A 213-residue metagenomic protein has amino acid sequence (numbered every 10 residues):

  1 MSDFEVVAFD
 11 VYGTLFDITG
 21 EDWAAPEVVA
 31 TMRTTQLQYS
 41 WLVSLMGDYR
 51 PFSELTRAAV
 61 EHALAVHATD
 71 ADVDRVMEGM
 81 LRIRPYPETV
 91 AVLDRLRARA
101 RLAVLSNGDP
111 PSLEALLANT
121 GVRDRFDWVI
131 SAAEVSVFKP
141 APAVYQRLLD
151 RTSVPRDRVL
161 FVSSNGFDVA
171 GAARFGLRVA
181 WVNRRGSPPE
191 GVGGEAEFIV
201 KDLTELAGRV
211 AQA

Functional and structural regions predicted by a protein language model:
M1-F4, D94, L105-P110, E114-A213: Asp-based, Mg2+/Mn2+-dependent phosphohydrolase catalytic module
M1-L37, L64-V66: Active-site neighborhood of HAD-like aspartate-dependent phosphohydrolases
D22, T31, A58-H62, R75 (+5 more regions): Alpha-helical elements of Rossmann-like donor-binding domains used by nucleotide-donor carbohydrate transfer enzymes
W23-P26, L42-D48, S187-G193: Short, flexible, glycine-rich and Lys/Arg-enriched loop motifs at helix boundaries that contact anionic partners
E27, G47-P51, P87, V135 (+2 more regions): Residues at secondary-structure transition points
V29-A30, T34, S40-R75: A metal-dependent, Asp-based hydrolase signature
Y49-E54, V73-V104, P110-E114, P142: Short, acidic loop-to-helix structural element flanking the phosphoryl-transfer center in phosphate-processing enzymes
